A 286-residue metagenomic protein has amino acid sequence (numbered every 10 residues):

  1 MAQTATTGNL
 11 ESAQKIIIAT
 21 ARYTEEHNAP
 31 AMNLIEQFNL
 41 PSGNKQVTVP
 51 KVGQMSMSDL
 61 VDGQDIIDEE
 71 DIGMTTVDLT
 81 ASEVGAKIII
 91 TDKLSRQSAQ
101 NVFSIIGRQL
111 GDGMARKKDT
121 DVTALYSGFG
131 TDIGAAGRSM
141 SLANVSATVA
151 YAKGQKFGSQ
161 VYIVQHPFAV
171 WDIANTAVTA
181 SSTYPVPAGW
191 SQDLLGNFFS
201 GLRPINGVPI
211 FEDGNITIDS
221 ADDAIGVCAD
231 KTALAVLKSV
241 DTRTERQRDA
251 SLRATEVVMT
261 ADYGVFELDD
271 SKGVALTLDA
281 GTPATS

Functional and structural regions predicted by a protein language model:
A2-M32, L40-G43, P50-Q54, I72-A81 (+1 more regions): Sequence/fold signature of self-assembling virion shell proteins
V47, A86-I88, V161-I163, V208 (+1 more regions): A broad, low-specificity signal marking well-ordered, structured residues that form hydrophobic/aromatic
S58-D59, Q97, D172, D219 (+1 more regions): Intrinsically disordered, low-complexity acidic/polar segments
D59-E83: Active-site cofactor/substrate anionic-group-binding motifs, chiefly glycine- and Lys/Arg-rich phosphate-binding loops
T75-Q97: Short acidic, glycine/tyrosine-flanked loop/strand segments centered on an H-E-D-like triad
T91-S159, A275-S286: Alpha-helical scaffold segments that mediate packing/assembly in large oligomeric complexes
D92, Q165-P167, A261: Short, structured patches in soluble enzyme cores that scaffold and shape functional sites
Y126-R203, V208: Extended, solvent-exposed, turn-rich assembly/linker loops in the middle of proteins
